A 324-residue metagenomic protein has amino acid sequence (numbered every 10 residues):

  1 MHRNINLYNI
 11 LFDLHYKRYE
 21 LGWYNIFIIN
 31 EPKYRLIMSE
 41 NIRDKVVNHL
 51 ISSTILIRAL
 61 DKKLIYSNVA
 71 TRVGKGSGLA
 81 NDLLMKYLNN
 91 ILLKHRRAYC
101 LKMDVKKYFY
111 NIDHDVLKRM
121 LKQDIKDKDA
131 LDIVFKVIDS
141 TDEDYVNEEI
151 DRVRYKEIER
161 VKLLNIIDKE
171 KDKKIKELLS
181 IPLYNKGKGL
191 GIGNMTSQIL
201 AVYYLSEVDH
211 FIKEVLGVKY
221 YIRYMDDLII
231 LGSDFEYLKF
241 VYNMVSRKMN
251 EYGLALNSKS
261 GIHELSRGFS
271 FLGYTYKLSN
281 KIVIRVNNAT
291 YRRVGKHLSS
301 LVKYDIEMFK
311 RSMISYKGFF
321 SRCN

Functional and structural regions predicted by a protein language model:
M1-F12: Non-catalytic, polymerase-adjacent accessory regions of viral genome-replication enzymes
L14, L93-M225, I230-V241: Conserved polymerase palm-domain catalytic core
R18-P32, D61: A short glycine/small-residue-enriched secondary-structure motif
Y24, I222-D226, K259: Short Gly/Ser/Thr- and Asp/Glu-enriched loop/turn motifs at secondary-structure junctions
K33-I65, Y184-K213: Conserved pre-motif C helix in the palm subdomain of viral-like polymerases
E40, K45, H49, E177-G187 (+3 more regions): Right-hand nucleic-acid polymerase module
S52-D113: Active-site-proximal segment of RNA-dependent polymerases
I125, S246-L254: A common structural junction motif
